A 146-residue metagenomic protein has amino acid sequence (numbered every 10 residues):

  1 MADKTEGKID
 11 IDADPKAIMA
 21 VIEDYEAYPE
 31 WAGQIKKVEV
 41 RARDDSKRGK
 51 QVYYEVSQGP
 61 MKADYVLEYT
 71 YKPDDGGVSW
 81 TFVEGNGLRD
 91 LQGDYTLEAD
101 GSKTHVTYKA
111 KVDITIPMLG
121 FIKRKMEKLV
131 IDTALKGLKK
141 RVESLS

Functional and structural regions predicted by a protein language model:
M1-K47, T107, T133: Hydrophobic ligand-binding cavity/cleft-lining segments
A2-K4, A99, L145: Extended beta-strand/beta-hairpin segments
A2-K8, G49-Q51, D64-V66, G77 (+2 more regions): Intrinsic-disorder/low-complexity, polar/charged segments enriched in Ser/Thr/Lys/Arg/Asp/Glu/Gln
K8, K37-V40, E68-T70, Q92-T96: Short, surface-exposed charged micro-motifs
D10-D14, E55-G59, T70-K72, V83 (+2 more regions): Solvent-exposed residues in well-ordered beta-strands and their adjoining turns, especially edge/terminal strands
I18-I22, Y28, V52, Y69 (+3 more regions): Hydrophobic pocket/interface hotspot
E39-N86, T133-S146: Glycine-rich portal/gate segments that line the openings of hydrophobic small-molecule binding cavities
S79, V83-T133: Beta-strand/loop substructures that line and gate deep hydrophobic ligand-binding cavities in soluble
